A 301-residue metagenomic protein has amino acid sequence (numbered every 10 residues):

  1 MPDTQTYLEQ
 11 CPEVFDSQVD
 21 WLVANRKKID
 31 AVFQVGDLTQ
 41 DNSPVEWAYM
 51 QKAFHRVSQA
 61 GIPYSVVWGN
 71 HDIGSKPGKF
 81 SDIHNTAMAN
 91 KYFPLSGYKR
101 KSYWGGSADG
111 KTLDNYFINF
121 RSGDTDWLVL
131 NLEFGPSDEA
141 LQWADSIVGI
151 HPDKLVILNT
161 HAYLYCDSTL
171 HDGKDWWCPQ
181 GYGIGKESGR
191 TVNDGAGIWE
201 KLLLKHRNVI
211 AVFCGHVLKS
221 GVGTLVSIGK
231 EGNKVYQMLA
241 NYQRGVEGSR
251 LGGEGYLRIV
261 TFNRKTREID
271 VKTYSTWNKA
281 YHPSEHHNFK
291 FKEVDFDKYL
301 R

Functional and structural regions predicted by a protein language model:
M1-E46, W176-P179: N-terminal active-site segment of His-dependent metallophosphoesterases
M1-P2, D30-D37, P63-N70, L132 (+4 more regions): Active-site neighborhood of phospho(di)ester-bond hydrolases with catalytic His/Asp-centered motifs
Y7-E9, Q40-S43, W68-P77, L113-Y116 (+6 more regions): Active-site environment of divalent metal-dependent phosphoester hydrolases
D16, D20, A24, A48 (+3 more regions): Solvent-exposed, polar/charged alpha-helical surfaces in well-ordered, non-transmembrane soluble domains, broadly
S43-W143, G149-P152, Q180-G181, V222-Q243 (+2 more regions): Extended active-site neighborhood of metal-dependent phosphoesterases/phosphodiesterases
L141, H151-V209: Active-site-proximal segments of metal-dependent phosphoesterases and phosphodiesterases across multiple
Y182-G183, S188-R264: Conserved beta-sheet core of the metallophosphoesterase superfamily
R250-R301: A short C-terminal boundary segment appended to hydrolase-like catalytic domains
